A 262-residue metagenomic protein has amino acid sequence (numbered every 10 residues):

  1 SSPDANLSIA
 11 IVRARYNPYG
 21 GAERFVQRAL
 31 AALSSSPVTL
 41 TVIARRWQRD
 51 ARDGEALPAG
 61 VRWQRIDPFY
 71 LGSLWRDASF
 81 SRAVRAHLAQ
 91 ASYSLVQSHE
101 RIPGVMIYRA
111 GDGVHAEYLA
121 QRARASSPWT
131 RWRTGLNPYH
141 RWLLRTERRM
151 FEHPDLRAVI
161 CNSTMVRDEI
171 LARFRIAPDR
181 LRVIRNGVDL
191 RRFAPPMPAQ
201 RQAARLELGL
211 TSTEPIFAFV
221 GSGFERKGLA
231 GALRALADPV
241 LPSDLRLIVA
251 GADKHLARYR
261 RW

Functional and structural regions predicted by a protein language model:
D4-N6, R13-Y19, A32-W75, H87: N-terminal strand-loop element at the rim of the active site of nucleotide-sugar-dependent glycosyltransferases
I11-Q27, K227: A short, glycine/small-residue-rich beta-strand->loop->alpha-helix junction that serves as a flexible
R15-N17, V220-E225, P239, A252-D253: Short donor-sugar binding/catalytic loops of nucleotide-sugar-dependent glycosyltransferases, especially enzymes
D53-E55, Q202, G223, S243-W262: Short, structured helix-loop element that forms part of the nucleotide-activated donor/catalytic region
Y70-V96, V105, H140-R149: An amphipathic, basic-hydrophobic alpha-helix
M165, G187: Carbohydrate-associated surface elements
A194-L210: A short helix/loop element that forms part of the nucleotide-sugar donor recognition site in Leloir-type
T211-K227, L233-L236, I248: Conserved donor-binding/catalytic core segment of Leloir-type glycosyltransferases
